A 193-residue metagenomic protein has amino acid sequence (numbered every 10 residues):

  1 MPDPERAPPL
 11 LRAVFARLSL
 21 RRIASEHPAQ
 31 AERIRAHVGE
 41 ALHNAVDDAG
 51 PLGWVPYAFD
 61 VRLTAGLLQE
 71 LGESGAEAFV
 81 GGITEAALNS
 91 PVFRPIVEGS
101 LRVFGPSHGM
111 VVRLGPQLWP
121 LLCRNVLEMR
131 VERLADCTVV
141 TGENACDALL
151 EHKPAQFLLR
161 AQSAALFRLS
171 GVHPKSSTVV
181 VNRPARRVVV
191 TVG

Functional and structural regions predicted by a protein language model:
M1-S74: N-terminal leader/assembly segments
P4, R12, I23, G82 (+3 more regions): Generic structural signal for short, flexible, solvent-exposed coil/loop and linker residues
L18, R22, G66, Q117-L118 (+2 more regions): Amphipathic alpha-helical segments in well-ordered regions
P28-A41, E77-G82, R102, M110 (+1 more regions): Short alpha-helical "patches" and their helix-cap loops
P51-F157: Amphipathic interaction/junction segments at domain boundaries or subunit interfaces
V131-E132, D136-G142, D147-G193: C-terminal non-catalytic interaction appendages of large macromolecular assemblies
